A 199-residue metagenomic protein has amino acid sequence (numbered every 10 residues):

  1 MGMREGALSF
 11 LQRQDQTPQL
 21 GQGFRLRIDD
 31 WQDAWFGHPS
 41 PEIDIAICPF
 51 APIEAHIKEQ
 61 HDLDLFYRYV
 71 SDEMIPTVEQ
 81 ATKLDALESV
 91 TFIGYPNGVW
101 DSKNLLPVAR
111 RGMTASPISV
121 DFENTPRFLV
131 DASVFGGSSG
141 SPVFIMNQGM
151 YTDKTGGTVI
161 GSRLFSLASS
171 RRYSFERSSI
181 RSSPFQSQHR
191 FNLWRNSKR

Functional and structural regions predicted by a protein language model:
G2-G140, I145-Q148, T155, I180 (+3 more regions): Serine endopeptidase catalytic core focused on the charge-relay Asp
G149-R199: C-terminal cap/linker of serine protease catalytic domains
